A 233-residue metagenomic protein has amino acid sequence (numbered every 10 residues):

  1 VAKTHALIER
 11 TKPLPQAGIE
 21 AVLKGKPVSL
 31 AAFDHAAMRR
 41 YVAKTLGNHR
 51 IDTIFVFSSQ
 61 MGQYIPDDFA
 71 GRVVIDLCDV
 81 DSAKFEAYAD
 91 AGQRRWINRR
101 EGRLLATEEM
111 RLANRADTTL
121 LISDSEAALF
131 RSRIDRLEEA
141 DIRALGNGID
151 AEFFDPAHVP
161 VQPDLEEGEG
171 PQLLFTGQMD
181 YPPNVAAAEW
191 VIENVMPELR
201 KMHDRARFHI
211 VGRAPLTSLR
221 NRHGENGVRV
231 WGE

Functional and structural regions predicted by a protein language model:
V1-N48, V230: Active-site donor-binding segments of glycosyltransferases and PAPS-dependent sulfotransferases
T11-A32, G71-M110, A128, G168 (+1 more regions): Acceptor-binding helix/loop patch of EC 2.4 sugar-transfer enzymes, predominantly nucleotide-sugar-dependent
V42-G62, G71-V74: Short N-terminal targeting/anchoring amphipathic segment
V56-S58, L121-S123, N147: Replace "coordinates the UDP/GDP/TDP-sugar" with "coordinates nucleotide-activated sugar donors
S58-G62, D124-S125, G212-T217: Short, polar loop motifs at secondary-structure junctions
G62-I65, A106-D141: A short, active-site helix/loop in glycosyltransferases that binds the activated sugar's phosphate group
N114, T118, S132, E139-E233: Conserved catalytic-core segment of nucleotide-activated headgroup transferases in glycan assembly
